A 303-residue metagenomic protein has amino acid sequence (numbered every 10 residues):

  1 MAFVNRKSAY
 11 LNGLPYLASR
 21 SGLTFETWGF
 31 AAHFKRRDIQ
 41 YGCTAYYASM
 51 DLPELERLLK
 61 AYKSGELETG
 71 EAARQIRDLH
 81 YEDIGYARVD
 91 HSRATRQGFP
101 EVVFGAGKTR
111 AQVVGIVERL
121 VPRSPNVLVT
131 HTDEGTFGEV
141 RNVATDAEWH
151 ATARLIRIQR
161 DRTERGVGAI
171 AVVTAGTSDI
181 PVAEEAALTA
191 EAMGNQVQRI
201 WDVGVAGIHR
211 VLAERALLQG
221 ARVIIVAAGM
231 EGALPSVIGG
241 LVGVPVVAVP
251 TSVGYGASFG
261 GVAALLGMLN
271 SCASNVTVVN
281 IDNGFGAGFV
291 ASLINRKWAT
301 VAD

Functional and structural regions predicted by a protein language model:
Y46, M50-D133, N142-V143: Long amphipathic alpha-helical segments
A111-V113, D179-E184, I208-H209, A228-V237 (+2 more regions): Short glycine/serine/threonine-rich phosphate/pyrophosphate-binding segments that cradle anionic phosphate groups
V167-H209: Glycine-rich phosphate/diphosphate-binding loop of Rossmann-like nucleotide-binding domains
A213-T251: Glycine-rich phosphate-binding loop
V253, A257-D303: C-terminal binding/interaction regions
